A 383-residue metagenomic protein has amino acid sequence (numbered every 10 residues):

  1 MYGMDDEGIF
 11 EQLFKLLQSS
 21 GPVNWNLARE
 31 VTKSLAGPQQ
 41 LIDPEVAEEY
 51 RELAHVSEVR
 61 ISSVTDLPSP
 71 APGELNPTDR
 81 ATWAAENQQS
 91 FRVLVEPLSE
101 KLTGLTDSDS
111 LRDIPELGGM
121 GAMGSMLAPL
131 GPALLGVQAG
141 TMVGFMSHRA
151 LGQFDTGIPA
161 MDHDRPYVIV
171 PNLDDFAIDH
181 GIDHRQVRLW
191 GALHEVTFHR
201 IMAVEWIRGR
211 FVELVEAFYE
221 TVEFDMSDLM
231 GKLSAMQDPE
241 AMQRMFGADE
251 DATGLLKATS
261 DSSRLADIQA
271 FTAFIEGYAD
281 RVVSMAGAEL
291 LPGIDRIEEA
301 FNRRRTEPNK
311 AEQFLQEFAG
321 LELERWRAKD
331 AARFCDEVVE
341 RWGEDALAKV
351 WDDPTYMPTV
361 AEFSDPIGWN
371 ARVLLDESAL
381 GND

Functional and structural regions predicted by a protein language model:
M1-T103, R341-D383: N-terminal low-structure segments adjacent to metalloprotease catalytic domains across cellular compartments
G8-L27, L151-I169, R244-G247: Acidic, low-complexity proline/glycine-rich segments
L53-P171: Auxiliary, metal-adjacent structural segments of Zn-dependent hydrolase domains
A133-F154, I201-G254, T259, S263-L291: Post-HExxH zinc-binding segment in Zn-dependent metallohydrolases
N172-L193: Short pre-active-site segment immediately N-terminal to the catalytic Zn-binding motif
V187-A203, C335: Active-site recognition of the HExxH zinc-binding catalytic motif
L255-D383: Pan-zinc metallopeptidase signature
